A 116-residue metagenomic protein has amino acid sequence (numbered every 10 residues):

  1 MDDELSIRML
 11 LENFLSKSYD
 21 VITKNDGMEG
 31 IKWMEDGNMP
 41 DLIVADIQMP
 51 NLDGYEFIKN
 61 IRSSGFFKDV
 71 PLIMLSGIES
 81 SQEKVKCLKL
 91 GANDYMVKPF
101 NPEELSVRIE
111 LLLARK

Functional and structural regions predicted by a protein language model:
M9-S16: Charged docking surfaces used in two-component/phosphorelay signaling
Y19-N25, W33: Short hydrophobic/Thr-rich beta-strand motif most characteristic of the beta2 strand and flanking loop of CheY-like
N38-V44: Active-site beta3 strand of CheY-like receiver
M49: Receiver (REC) domain active-site loop signature in two-component systems and cognate sites in sensor histidine kinases
F100-E110: C-terminal output helix
